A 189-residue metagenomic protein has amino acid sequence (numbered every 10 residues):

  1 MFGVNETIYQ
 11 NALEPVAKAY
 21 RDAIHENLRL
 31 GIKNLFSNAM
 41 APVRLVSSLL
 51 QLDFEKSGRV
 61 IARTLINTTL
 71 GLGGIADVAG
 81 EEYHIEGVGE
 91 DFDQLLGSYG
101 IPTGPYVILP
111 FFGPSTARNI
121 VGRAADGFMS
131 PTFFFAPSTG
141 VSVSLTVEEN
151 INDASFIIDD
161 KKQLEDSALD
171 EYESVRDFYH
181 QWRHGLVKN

Functional and structural regions predicted by a protein language model:
M1-Q10: Mature N-terminal segment immediately following signal peptide/propeptide cleavage in secreted/periplasmic
E6-T7, K33, S37: Alpha-helical bundle segments that constitute or directly flank the non-heme di-iron/ferroxidase center
Y9, L13, G74-A76: Alpha-helical transmembrane segments and their lipid-water interface positions in multi-pass membrane proteins
N11-N27: Membrane interface segments of multi-pass transport proteins and intramembrane proteases
L30: A small/polar active-site loop signature that marks catalytic segments
L35-P114: Mid-length scaffold segments of soluble, non-membrane domains
D93-N189: A structured, mid-to-C-terminal "fold-capping" secondary-structure block
